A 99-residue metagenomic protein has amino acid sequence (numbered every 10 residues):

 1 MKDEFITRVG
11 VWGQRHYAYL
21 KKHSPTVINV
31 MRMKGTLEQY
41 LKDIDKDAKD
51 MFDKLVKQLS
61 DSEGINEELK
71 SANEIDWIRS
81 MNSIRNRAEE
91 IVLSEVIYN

Functional and structural regions predicted by a protein language model:
M1-N99: Extended, charged helical/alpha-beta scaffold domains that provide interaction surfaces
